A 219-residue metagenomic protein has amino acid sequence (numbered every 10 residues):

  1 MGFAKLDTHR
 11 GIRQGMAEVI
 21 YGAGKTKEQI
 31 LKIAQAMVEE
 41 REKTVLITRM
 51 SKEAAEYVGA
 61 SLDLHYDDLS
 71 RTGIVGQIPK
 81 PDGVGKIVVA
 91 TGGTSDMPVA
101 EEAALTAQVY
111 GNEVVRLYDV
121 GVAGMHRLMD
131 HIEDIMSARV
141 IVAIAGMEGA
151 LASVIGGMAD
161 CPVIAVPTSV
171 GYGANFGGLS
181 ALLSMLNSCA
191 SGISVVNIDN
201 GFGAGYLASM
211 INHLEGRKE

Functional and structural regions predicted by a protein language model:
M1-H65: Long amphipathic alpha-helical segments
V19-I20, L46, K86-G92, I141-A143 (+1 more regions): Short glycine-rich or small-residue beta-strand-to-loop segments that form or flank ligand, phosphate, metal/Fe-S
E28-I30, D96-E101, M125-H126, A145-V154 (+2 more regions): Short glycine/serine/threonine-rich phosphate/pyrophosphate-binding segments that cradle anionic phosphate groups
S70-I74, E113-D134, L179-S180, V196: Glycine-rich oxoanion-binding loops at beta->alpha junctions
V84-H126: Glycine-rich phosphate/diphosphate-binding loop of Rossmann-like nucleotide-binding domains
T91, S95, E133-M136, V140 (+2 more regions): C-terminal binding/interaction regions
D130-T168: Glycine-rich phosphate-binding loop
